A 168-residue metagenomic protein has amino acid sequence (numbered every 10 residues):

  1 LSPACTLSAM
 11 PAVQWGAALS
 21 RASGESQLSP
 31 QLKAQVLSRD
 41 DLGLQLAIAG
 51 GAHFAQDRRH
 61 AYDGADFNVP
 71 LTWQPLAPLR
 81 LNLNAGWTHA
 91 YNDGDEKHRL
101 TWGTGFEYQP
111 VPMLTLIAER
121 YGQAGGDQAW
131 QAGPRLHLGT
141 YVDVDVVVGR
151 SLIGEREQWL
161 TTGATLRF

Functional and structural regions predicted by a protein language model:
L1-F168: Transmembrane beta-barrel domains of Gram-negative outer membranes and organellar outer membranes
